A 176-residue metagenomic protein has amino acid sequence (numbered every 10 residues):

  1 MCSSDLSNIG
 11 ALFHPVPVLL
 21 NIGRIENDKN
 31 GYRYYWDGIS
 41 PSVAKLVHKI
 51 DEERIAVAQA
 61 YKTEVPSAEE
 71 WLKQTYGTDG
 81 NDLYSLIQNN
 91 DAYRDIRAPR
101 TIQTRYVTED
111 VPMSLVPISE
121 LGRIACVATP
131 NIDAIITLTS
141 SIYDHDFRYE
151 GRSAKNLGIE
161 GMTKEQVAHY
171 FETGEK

Functional and structural regions predicted by a protein language model:
M1-S3: Short, small-residue-biased leader/transition segments that mark boundaries at the very start of proteins
D5-D37, P41-V57: Active-site-proximal catalytic alpha-helix in oxidoreductases
D5-F13, Y76-G80, I142: Short, solvent-exposed polar/charged micro-motifs at secondary-structure junctions
I22, I50-E53, V57-Y61, L121-I124 (+2 more regions): Change "in soluble alpha/beta enzymes" to "in soluble alpha/beta proteins
K29-P41, A68-E69, I96-Q103: Short, flexible active-site loops
D37-K45, T78, R105-E109: A short glycine-/small-residue-rich loop at the edge of a beta-strand within enzyme catalytic domains
V43, V47-D91, D95: Small-residue-rich helix-loop
G80-K176: C-terminal helical cap and adjacent loop that interface with cofactors, partners, or active-site loops
